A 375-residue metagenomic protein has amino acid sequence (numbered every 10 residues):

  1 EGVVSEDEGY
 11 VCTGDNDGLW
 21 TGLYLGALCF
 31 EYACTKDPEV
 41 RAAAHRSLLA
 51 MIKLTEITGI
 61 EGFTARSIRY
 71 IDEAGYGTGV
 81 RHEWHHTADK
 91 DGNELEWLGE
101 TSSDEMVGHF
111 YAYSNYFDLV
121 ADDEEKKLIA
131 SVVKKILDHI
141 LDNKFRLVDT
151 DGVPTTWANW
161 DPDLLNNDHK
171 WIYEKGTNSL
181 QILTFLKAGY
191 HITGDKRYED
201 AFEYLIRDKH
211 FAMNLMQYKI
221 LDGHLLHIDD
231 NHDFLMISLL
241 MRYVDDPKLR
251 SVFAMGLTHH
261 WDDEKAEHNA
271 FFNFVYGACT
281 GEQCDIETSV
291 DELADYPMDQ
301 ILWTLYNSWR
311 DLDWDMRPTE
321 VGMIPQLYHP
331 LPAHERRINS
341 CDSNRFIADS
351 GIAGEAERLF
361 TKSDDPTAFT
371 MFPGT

Functional and structural regions predicted by a protein language model:
E1-R41: N-terminal carbohydrate-binding/catalytic regions of secreted carbohydrate-active enzymes
E1-T13, S47, K135-T375: Catalytic domains of carbohydrate-active enzymes that cleave complex glycans
V4-S5, T13-G14, E39-E174: Extended ligand-binding groove/face enriched in aromatic
G18-G26, E100-Y111, G176, L180-L183: Membrane-embedded glycan transfer/ligation machinery that uses polyprenyl lipid-linked sugar donors/oligosaccharides
G26-C34, Y111-D118, K187-H191, S238-Y243: Short glycine/serine- and small hydrophobic-enriched flexible loop segments
